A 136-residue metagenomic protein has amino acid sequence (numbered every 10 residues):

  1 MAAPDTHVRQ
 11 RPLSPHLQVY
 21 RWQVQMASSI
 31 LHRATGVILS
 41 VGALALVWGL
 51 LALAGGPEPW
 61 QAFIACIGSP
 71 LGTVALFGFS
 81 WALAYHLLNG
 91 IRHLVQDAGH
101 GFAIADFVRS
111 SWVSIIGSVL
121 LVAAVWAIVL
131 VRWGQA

Functional and structural regions predicted by a protein language model:
M1-A136: Membrane-embedded alpha-helical bundles that constitute the cytochrome b-like, heme-associated redox core of multi-pass
